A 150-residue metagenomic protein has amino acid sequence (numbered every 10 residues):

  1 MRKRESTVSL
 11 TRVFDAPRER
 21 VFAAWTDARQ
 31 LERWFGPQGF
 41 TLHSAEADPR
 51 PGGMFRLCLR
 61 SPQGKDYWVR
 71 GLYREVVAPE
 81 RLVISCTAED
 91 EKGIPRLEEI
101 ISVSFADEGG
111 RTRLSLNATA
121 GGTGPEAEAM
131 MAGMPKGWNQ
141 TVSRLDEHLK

Functional and structural regions predicted by a protein language model:
M1-R2, A16-F22, S44-L57, W138: Short N-terminal helix-initiation segments at or just after the protein's N-terminus
M1-T41: Hydrophobic ligand-binding cavity/cleft-lining segments
S9, R20-F22, R56, R81-V83 (+1 more regions): General beta-strand recognition
L10-R12, Y73, L116-A118, W138: A structural signal for short, well-ordered beta-strand segments
V13-P17, I100-I101, A129-G133: Alpha-helical scaffold segments that form or flank carboxylate-/histidine-based iron centers
A16-R33, R70-P79, G137-R144: K/E-rich alpha-helical interaction surfaces of small helical-bundle regulatory domains
E32, G36-P37, H43-P51, R56 (+3 more regions): Hydrophobic-ligand binding "helix-grip"
R113, A120-K150: A conserved amphipathic terminal alpha-helix motif
